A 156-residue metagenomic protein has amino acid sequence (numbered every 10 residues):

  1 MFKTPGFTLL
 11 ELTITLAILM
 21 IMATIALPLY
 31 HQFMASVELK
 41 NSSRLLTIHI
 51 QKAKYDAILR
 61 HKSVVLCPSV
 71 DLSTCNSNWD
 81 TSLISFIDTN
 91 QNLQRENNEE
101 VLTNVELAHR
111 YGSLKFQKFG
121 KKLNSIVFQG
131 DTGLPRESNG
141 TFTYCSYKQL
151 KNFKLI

Functional and structural regions predicted by a protein language model:
M1-Y30, M34: N-terminal single-pass transmembrane signal-anchor helix
I25-K40, T47, Y55, L59 (+2 more regions): N-terminal helix-rich module
